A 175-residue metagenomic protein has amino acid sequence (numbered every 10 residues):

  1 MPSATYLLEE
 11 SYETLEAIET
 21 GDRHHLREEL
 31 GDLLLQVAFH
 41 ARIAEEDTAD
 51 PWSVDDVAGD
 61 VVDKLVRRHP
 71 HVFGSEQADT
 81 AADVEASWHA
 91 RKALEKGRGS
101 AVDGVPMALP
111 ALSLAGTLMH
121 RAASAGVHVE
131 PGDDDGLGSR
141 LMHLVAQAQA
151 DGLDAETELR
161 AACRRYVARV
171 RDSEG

Functional and structural regions predicted by a protein language model:
M1-E29, L35-G175: Flexible "arm" and connector segments at domain edges
